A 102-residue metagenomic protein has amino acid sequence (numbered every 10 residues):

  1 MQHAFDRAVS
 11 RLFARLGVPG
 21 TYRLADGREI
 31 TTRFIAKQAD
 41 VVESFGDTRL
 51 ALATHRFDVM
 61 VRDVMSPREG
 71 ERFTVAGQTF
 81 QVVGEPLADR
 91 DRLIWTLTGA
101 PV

Functional and structural regions predicted by a protein language model:
M1-R28: Active-site-proximal polar cores
T21-V102: Short, conserved turn/kink motifs that form compact alpha/beta structural patches or helix kinks used as
